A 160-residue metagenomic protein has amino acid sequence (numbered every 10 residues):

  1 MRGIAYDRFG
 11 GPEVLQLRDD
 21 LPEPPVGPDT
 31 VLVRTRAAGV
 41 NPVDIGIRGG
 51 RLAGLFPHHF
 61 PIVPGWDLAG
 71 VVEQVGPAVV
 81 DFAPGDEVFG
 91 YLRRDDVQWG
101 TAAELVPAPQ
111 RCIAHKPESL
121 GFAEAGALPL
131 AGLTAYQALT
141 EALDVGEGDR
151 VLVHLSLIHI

Functional and structural regions predicted by a protein language model:
M1-R2: Extreme N-terminal starter segment of soluble prokaryotic enzymes
A5-R8, G49, V72: Residue-level signal for short segments within beta-strands and strand-turn junctions of well-structured beta-sheet
P22-V40, L52-R94: Glycine-rich beta-strand-centered segment in the early N-terminal region that forms part of a ligand/cofactor-binding
V43-I45: Cytochrome P450 core scaffold surrounding the K-helix E-X-X-R motif and the conserved "meander" helix-loop region
P57, D81, G90-H154: NAD(P)H dinucleotide-binding glycine-rich loop of Rossmann-like/cofactor-binding domains, especially the beta1-alpha1
I158-I160: Conserved small/polar residues in nucleotide/adenosyl-binding loops
